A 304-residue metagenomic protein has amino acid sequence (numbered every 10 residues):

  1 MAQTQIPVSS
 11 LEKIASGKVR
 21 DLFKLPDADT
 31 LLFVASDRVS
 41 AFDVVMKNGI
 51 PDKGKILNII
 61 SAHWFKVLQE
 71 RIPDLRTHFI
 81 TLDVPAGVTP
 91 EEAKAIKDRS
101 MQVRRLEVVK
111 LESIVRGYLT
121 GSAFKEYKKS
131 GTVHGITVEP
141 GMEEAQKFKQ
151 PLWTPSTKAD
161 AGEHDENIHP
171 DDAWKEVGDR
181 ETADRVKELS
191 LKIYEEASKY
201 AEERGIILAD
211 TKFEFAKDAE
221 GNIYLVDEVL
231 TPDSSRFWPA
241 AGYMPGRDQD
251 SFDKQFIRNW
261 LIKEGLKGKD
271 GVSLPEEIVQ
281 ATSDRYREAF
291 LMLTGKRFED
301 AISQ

Functional and structural regions predicted by a protein language model:
A2-A159, D270-S273, E277-Q304: Active-site loop/lid in soluble adenylation, ligation, and acyl-transfer enzymes
K55, I59, E181, R185-E188 (+4 more regions): Generic recognition of stable, solvent-exposed alpha-helical segments in well-folded globular domains
R104-L106, E203-T211, A216-D218, S283: Short, active-site-adjacent segments that bind or coordinate small-molecule cofactors and metal centers
V115, L208-V229: Conserved metal-phosphate-binding beta-hairpin within the catalytic cores of diverse ATP-dependent phosphoryl-transfer
K147-R180: A short mid-domain helix/strand-loop element embedded in enzyme catalytic domains that forms or borders the active-site
V177-A209: A long amphipathic alpha-helix within ATP-dependent nucleotide-binding catalytic cores
V229-A289: C-terminal helix-cap and adjacent tail motif
